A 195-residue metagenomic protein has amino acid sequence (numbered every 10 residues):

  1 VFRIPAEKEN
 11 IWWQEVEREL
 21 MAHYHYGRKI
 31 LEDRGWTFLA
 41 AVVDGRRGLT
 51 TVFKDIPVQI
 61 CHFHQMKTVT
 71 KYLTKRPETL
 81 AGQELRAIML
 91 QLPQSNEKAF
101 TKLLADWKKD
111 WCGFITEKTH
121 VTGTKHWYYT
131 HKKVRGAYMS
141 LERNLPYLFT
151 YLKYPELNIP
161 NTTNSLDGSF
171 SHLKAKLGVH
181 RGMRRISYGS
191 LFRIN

Functional and structural regions predicted by a protein language model:
V1-F2, D33-G35, H64, L73 (+4 more regions): Intrinsic structural disorder
V1-R47, T51, N144-L145, S165: RNase H-like nuclease fold core
E7, W36, V58, K71 (+5 more regions): Alpha-helix capping at helix-to-loop junctions
K8-E9, V16-H23, C61, L92-E97 (+1 more regions): General structural signal for secondary-structure boundaries
H25-R28, L73-E78, E84, N164 (+1 more regions): Surface-exposed beta-strand edges and their flanking turn/coil or helix-capping segments
L39, V43-R47, F53, A87-N195: Acidic/histidine-rich catalytic cores and adjacent linkers of DNA breakage/strand-transfer/modification proteins
A40-A87: Conserved beta-strand -> loop -> alpha-helix junction used to position metal-binding or nucleic-acid-contacting
